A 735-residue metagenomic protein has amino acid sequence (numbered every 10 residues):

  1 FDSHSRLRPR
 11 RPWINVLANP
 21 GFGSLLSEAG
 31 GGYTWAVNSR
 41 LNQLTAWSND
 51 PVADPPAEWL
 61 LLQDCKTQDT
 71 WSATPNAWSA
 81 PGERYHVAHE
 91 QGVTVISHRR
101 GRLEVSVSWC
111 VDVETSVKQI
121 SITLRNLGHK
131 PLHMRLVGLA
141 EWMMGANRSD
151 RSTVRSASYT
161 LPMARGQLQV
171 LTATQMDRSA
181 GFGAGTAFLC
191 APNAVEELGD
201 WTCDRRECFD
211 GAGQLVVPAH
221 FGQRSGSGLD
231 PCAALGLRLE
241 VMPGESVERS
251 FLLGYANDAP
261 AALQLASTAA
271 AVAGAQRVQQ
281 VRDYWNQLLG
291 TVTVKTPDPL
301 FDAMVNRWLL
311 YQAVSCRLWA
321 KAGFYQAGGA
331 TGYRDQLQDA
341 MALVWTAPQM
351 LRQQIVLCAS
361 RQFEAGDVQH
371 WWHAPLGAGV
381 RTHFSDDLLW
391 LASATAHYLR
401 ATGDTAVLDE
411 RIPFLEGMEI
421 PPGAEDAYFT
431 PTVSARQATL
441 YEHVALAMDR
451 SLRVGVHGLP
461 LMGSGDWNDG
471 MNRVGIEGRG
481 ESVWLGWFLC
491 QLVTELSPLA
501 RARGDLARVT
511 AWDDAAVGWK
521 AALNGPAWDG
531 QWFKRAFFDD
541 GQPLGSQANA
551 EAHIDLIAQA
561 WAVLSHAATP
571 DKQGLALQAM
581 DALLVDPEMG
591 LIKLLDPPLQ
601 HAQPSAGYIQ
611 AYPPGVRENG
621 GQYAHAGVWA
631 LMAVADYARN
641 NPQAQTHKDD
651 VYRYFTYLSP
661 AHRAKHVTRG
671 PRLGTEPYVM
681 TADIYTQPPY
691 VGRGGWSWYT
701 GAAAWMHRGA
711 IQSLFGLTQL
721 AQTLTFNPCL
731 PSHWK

Functional and structural regions predicted by a protein language model:
F1-L337, Q349-L357, R361, H397-T402 (+6 more regions): Anionic coordination/interaction segments
S3, R178, A271, T291-D298 (+13 more regions): Hydrophobic alpha-helical scaffolding
L61, L343-L351, I355-G458, V483-C490 (+8 more regions): Aromatic-rich carbohydrate-recognition surfaces in CAZymes
H86, V105-S106, A234-G236, P260-A261 (+6 more regions): Long, charged, mostly alpha-helical binding arms that flank functional sites
I122, G332-T346, A558-H566, V634: Conserved H-X4-D acyltransferase segment
V137-L139, V154, Q369-H370, F488-A606 (+1 more regions): Catalytic cores of carbohydrate-active enzymes
T291-V294, D298-D302, Q312-A320, G329-Q336 (+3 more regions): Aromatic-lined, polymer-binding surfaces characteristic of secreted/periplasmic polysaccharide-degrading enzymes
Y325-A330, R334, Q369-D386, F414-A435 (+4 more regions): Carbohydrate-binding/catalytic loop surfaces
